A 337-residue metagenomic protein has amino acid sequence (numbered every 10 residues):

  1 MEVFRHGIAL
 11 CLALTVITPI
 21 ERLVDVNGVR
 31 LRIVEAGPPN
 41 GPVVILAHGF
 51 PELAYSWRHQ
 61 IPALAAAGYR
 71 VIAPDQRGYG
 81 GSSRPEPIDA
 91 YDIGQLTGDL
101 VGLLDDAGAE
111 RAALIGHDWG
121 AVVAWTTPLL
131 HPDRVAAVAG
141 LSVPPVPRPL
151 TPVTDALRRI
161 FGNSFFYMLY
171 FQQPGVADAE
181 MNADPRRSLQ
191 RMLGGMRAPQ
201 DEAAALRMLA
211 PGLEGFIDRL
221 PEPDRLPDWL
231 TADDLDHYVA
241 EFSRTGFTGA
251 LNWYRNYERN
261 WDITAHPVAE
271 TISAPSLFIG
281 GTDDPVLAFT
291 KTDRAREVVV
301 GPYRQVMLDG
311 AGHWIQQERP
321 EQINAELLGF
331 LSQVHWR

Functional and structural regions predicted by a protein language model:
I17-T18, V29-L31, V43, Y79-I115 (+1 more regions): Flexible "cap/lid" subdomain of the alpha/beta-hydrolase fold that forms the substrate-access gate
R22-V26: Short acidic-hydrophobic surface loop/beta-edge motif
E35-S83: Conserved HGGG/HGGXW glycine-rich cap/lid loop of the alpha/beta-hydrolase fold
G49, D92, E318-R319: Active-site helix-initiating loop/hinge in glycosyltransferases
F50, A54-W57, W119, W125 (+3 more regions): Signature tryptophan residues that serve as conserved aromatic anchors
P302-R337: Catalytic active-site module of serine/aspartate enzymes centered on a nucleophile-bearing elbow/loop
